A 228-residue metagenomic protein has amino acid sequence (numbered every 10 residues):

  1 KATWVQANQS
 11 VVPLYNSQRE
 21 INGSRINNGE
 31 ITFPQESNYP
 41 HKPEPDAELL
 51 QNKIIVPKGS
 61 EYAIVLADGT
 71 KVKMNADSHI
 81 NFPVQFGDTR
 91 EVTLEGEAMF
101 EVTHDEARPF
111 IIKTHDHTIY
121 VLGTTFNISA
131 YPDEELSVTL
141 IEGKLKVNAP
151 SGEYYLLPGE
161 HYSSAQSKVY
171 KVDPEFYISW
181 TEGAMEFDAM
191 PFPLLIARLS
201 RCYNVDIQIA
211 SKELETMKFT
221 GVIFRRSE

Functional and structural regions predicted by a protein language model:
K1-E228: A residue-level detector for the "anchor" residue at the start of short, highly conserved motifs
